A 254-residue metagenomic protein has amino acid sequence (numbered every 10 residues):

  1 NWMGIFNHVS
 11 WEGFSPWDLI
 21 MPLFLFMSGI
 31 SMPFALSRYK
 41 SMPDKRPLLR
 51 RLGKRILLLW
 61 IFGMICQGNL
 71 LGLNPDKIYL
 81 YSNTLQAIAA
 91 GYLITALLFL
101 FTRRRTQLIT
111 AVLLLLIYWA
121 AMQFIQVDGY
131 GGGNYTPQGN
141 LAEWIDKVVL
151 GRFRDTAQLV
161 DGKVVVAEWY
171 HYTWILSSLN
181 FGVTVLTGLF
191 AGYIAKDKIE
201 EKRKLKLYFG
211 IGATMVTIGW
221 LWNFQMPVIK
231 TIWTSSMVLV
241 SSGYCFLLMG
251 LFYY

Functional and structural regions predicted by a protein language model:
N1-Y254: Alpha-helical transmembrane segments and their immediate juxtamembrane cytosolic regions
